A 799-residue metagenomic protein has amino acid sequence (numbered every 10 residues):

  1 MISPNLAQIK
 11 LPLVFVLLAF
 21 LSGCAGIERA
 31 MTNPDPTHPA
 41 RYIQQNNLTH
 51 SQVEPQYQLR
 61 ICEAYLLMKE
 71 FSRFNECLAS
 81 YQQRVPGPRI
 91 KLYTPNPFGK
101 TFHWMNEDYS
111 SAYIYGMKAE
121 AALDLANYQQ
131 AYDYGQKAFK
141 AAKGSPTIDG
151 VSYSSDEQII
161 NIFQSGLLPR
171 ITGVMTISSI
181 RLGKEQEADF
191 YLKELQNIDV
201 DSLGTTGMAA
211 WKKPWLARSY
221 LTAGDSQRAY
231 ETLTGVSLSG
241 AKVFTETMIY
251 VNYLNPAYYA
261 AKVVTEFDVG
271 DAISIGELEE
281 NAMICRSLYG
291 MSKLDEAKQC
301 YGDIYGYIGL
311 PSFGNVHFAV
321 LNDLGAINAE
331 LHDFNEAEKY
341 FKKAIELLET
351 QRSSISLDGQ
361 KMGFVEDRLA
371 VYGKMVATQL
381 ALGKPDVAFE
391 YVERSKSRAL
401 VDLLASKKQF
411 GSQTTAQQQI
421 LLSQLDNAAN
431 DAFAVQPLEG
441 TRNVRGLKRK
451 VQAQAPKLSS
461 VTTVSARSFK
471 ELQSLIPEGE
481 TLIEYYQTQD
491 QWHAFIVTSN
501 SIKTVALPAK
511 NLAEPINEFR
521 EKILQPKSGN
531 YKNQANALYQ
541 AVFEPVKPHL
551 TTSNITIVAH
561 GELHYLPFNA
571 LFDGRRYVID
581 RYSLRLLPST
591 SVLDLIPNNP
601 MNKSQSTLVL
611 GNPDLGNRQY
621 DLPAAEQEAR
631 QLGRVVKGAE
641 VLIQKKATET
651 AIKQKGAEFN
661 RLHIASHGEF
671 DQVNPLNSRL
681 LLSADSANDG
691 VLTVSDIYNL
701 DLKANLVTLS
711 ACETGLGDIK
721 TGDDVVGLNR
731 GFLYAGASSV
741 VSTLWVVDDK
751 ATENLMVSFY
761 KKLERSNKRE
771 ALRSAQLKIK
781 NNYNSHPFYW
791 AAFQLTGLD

Functional and structural regions predicted by a protein language model:
Q44-N47, A79-I90, Q136-I148, K193-D201 (+5 more regions): Amphipathic alpha-helical segments of tetratricopeptide repeats
R60, S110-Y113, M117, L167-V174 (+11 more regions): "A position-specific structural signal for the A-helix of alpha-solenoid helical repeats
R89-N106, P146-F163, G204-G207, F244-A272 (+4 more regions): Acidic, Ser/Thr-rich low-complexity linear motifs
T234, E279, A319, A329 (+2 more regions): Amphipathic alpha-helical protein-protein interaction segments
T463-D799: Catalytic cores of enzymes
